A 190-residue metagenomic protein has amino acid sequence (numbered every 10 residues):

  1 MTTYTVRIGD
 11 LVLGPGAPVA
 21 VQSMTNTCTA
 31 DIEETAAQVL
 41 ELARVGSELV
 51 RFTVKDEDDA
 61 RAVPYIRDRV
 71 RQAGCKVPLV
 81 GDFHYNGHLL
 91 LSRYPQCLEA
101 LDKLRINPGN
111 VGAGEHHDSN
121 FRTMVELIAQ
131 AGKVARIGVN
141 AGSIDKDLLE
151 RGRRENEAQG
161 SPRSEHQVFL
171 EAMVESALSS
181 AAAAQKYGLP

Functional and structural regions predicted by a protein language model:
M1-S23: N-terminal amphipathic alpha-helix/helix-capping segment at the start of soluble metabolic enzymes
Q22-T25, V139: N-terminal pre-triad scaffold of radical SAM enzymes
M24-A30, E34, L49, M173-A177: Conserved mixed alpha/beta catalytic, RNA-binding, or beta-rich assembly cores of soluble enzyme, regulatory
A30-E41, G87-P95: Short, acidic/polar
S47-S179: Active-site beta->alpha loop and helix N-cap motifs at the rims of alpha/beta catalytic domains
S179-L189: Catalytic-site microenvironment of enzymes that process N-acetyl-hexosamine-containing cell-wall polysaccharides
